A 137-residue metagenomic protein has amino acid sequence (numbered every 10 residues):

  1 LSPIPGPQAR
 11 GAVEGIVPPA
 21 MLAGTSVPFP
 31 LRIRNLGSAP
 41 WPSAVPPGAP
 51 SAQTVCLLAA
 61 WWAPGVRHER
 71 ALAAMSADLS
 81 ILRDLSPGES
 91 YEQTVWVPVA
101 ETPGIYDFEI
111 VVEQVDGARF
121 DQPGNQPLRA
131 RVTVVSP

Functional and structural regions predicted by a protein language model:
L1-L22: Low-complexity, acidic Ser/Thr/Pro/Gly-rich terminal tails and inter-domain linkers that flank the onset of structured
G11, A60-I81: Short beta-strand and strand-turn-strand segments in soluble, beta-rich domains
G24-P30, I105-F108: Short, solvent-exposed loop/turn segments enriched in Ser/Thr/Gly
I33-G37: Asparagine-centered strand-capping/turn motif at beta-strand->loop junctions
A39-L58, D107: Short, hydrophobic/aromatic beta-strand segments
P42-S43, D116-P127: Beta-sandwich strand segments
S80-Y91: Short proline/glycine- and polar residue-rich coil/turn motifs
W96-G104: Short, surface-exposed loop/turn segments at beta-strand-coil junctions that are enriched for proline with nearby
